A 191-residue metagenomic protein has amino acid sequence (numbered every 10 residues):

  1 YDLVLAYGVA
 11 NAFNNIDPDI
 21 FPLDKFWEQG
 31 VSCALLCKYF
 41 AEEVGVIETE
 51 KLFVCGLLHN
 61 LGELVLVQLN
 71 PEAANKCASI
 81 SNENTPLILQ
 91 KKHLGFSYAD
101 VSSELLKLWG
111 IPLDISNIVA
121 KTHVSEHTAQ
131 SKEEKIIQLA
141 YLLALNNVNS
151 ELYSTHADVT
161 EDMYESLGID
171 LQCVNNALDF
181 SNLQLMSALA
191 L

Functional and structural regions predicted by a protein language model:
Y1-D100, E104-K107, L113, N117-A120 (+2 more regions): Acidic/His-rich, divalent-metal-binding segments that scaffold phosphate/diphosphate chemistry
D100, E104-K121, E126-L191: Divalent metal-dependent phosphate-bond-processing catalytic cores, especially two-metal-ion Mg2+/Mn2+ enzymes that act
